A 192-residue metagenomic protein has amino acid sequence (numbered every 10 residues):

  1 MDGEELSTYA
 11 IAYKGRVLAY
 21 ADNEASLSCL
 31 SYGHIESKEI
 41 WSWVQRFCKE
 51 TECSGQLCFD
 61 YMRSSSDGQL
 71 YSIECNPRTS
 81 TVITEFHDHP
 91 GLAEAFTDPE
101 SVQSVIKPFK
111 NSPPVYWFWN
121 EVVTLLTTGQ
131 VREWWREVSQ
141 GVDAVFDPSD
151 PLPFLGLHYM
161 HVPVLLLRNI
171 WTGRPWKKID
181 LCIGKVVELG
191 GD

Functional and structural regions predicted by a protein language model:
M1, K49-E52: Short, solvent-exposed secondary-structure boundary motifs
M1-Q45, M62-S72: Phosphate-binding site of ATP-dependent enzymes
A10, T51-E85: Conserved metal-phosphate-binding beta-hairpin within the catalytic cores of diverse ATP-dependent phosphoryl-transfer
K14-R16, A25, G33, E50-T51 (+3 more regions): Domain-wide signal for the mature, well-folded portions of proteins, strongly enriched in nucleus-encoded organellar
A25-Y32, N76-H89: Glycine-rich phosphate/pyrophosphate-binding beta-alpha loops
W41-V44, C58, S72, N76 (+2 more regions): A general structural signal for well-ordered alpha-helical packing
A95-D192: Peripheral (often C-terminal) accessory segments that flank ATP-dependent C-N-forming ligase machineries
